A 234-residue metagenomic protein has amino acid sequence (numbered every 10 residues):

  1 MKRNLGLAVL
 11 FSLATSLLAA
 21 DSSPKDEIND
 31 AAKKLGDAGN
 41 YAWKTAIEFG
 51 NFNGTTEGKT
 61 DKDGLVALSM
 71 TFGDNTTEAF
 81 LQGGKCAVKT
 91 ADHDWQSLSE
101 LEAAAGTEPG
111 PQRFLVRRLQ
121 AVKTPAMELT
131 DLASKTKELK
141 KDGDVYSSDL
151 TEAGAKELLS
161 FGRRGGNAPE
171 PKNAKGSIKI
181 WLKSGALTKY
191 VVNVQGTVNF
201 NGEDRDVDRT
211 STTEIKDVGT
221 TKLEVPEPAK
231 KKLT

Functional and structural regions predicted by a protein language model:
K2, A8, S12-L65, T136 (+2 more regions): N-terminal leader/targeting segments and the immediate start of mature chains
D30-K33, T56-G64, A79, G83 (+2 more regions): Extended lipid/amphipathic-ligand handling interfaces
W43-E48, A67-G73, Y146-T151, V192-G196: Short beta-strand segments that buttress and anchor functional surface loops
N51-F52, T71-G73, D131-S134, P171-A174 (+1 more regions): Short solvent-exposed loop/turn micro-motifs enriched in small/polar/acidic residues
G54, E78-L81, L98-L101, E108 (+3 more regions): A short, polar/proline- and glycine-enriched secondary-structure boundary/capping micro-motif
E57-K123: An acidic-aromatic
G110-D142, E152-R164: Solvent-exposed helix/loop surface patches that form functional interfaces
G143-A229: Gly/Pro-enriched, hydrophobic low-complexity segments that function as extracytoplasmic propeptides/linkers
